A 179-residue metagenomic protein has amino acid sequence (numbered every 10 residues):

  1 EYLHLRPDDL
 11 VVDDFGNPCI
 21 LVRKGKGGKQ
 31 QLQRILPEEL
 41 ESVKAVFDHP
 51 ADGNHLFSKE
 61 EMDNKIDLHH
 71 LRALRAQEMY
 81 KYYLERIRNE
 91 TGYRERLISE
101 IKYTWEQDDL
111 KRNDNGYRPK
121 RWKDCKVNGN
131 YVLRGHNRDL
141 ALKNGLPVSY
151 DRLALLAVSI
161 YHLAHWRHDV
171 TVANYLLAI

Functional and structural regions predicted by a protein language model:
E1, Y83-I87, L163, R167: A generic secondary-structure signal for well-formed alpha-helical elements
E1-L5, S159: Alpha-helix N-cap/helix-start motif at helix boundaries, enriched for small hydrophobics
L3, Q77, V172-A173: Key DNA-contacting residues within the recognition helix of helix-turn-helix
H4-S42: Conserved tyrosine-mediated DNA breakage-rejoining catalytic core shared by Y-recombinases
P18-R23, N128-I179: Short functional hotspots where side chains directly engage DNA or cofactors
I35-N89, E95-L133: Active-site/catalytic core of tyrosine-dependent DNA strand-transfer enzymes
